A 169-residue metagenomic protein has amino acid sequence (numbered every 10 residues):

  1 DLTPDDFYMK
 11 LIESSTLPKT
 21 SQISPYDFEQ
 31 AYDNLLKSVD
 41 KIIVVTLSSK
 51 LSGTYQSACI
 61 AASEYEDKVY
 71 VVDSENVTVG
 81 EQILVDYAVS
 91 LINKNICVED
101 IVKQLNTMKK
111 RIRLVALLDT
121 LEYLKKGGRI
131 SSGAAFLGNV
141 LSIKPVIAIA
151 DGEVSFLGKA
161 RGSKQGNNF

Functional and structural regions predicted by a protein language model:
D1, S14, D33, K41 (+3 more regions): Mixed-charge interfacial surface used for oligomerization/domain docking and macromolecular partner engagement
D1-I23: N-terminal glycine-rich anion-binding loop in soluble enzyme alpha/beta folds
S21-A31: Glycine-rich, highly charged phosphate/nucleotide-binding loops
S38: Anion-binding (especially nucleotide phosphate/pyrophosphate-binding) glycine-rich loop and adjoining beta-alpha core
